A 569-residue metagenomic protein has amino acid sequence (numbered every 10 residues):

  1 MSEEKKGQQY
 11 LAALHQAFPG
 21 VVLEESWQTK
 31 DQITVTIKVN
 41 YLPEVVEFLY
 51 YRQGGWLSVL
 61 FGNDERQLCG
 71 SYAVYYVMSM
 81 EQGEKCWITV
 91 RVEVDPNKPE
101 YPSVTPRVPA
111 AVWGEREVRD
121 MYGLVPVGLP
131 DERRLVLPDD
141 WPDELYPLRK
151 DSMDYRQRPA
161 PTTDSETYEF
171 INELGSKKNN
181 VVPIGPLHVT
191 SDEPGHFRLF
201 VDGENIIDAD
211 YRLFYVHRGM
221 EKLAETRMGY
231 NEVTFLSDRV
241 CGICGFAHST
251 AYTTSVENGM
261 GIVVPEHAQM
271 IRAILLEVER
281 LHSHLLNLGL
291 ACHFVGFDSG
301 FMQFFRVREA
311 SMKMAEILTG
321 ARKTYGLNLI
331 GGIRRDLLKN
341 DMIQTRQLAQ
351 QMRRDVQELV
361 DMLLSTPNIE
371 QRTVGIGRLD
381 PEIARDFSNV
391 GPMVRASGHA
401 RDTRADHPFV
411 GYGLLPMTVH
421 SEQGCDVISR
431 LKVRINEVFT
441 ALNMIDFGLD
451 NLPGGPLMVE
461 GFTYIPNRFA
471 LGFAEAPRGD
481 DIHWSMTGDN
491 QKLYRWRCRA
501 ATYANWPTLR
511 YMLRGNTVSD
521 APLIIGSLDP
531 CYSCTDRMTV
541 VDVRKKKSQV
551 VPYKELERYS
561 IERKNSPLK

Functional and structural regions predicted by a protein language model:
M1-D208, S283, S365, I369-R372 (+3 more regions): Terminal low-complexity/charged segments
L42, L135-Y146, D151-K569: Metal/cofactor-centered catalytic core regions of large enzymes
